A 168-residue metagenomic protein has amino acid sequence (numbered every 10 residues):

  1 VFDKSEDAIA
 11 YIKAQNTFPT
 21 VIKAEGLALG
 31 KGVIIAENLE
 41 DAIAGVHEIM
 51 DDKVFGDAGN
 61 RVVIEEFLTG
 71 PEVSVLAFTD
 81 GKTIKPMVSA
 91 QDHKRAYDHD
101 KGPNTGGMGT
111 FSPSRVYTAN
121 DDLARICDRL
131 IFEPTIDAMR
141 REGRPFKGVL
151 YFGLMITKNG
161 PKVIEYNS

Functional and structural regions predicted by a protein language model:
V1-G32: A conserved helix-loop-beta module that forms one wall/lid of the active-site cleft in ATP-utilizing catalytic domains
G32-S168: Internal nucleotide-binding/catalytic subdomain
